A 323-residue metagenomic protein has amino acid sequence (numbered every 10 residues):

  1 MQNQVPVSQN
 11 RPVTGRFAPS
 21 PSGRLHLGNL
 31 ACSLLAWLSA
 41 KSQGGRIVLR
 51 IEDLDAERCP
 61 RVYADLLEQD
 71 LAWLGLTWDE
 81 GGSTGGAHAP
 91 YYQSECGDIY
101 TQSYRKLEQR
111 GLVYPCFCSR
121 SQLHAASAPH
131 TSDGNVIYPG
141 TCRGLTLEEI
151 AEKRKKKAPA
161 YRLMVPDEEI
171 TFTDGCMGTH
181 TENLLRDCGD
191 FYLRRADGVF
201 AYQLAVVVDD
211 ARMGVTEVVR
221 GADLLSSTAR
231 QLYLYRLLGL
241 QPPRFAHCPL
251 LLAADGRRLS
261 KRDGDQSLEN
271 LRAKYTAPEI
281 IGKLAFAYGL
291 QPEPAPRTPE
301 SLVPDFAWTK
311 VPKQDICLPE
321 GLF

Functional and structural regions predicted by a protein language model:
M1-R24, S42, I47, L74 (+4 more regions): Non-catalytic terminal extensions that flank enzyme cores
Q2-S127, T131, A222-D223, S227-L240 (+1 more regions): N-terminal Rossmann-like or analogous alpha/beta NTP/dinucleotide-binding catalytic cores that position adenine
H26, A89-C96, K155-K157, Q203-V208 (+4 more regions): Noncatalytic linker/hinge segments flanking ATPase motor cores
E52, S83, H247, L271-R272: Sparse recognition of residues in long alpha-helices and their boundaries
Y63-A64, E68, A72-H180, D187 (+1 more regions): Active-site neighborhoods of enzyme catalytic cores
R105-Q109, A211, R272, A285: Alpha-helix boundary recognition
S121-S260, S267-L271, E320-F323: Active-site cores that bind ATP or allylic diphosphates and position pyrophosphate for catalysis
